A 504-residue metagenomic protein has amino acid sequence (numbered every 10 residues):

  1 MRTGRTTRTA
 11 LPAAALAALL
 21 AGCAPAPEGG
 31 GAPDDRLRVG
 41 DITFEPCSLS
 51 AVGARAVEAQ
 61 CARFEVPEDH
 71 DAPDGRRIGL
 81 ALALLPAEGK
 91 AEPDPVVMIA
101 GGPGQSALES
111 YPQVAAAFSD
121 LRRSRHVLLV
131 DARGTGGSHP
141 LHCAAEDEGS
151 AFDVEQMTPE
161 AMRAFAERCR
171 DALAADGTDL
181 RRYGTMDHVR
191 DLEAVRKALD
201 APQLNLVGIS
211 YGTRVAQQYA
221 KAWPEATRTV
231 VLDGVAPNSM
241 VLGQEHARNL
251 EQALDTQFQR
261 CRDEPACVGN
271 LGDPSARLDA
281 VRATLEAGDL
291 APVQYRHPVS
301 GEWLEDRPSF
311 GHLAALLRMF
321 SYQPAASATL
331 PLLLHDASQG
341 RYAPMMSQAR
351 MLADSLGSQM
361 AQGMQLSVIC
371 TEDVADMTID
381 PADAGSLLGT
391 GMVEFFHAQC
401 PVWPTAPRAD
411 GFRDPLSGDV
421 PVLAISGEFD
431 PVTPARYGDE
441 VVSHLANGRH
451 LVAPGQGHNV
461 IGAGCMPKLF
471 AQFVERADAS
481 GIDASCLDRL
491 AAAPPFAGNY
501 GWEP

Functional and structural regions predicted by a protein language model:
R2-P12: Bacterial N-terminal signal peptides that target proteins for export
A13-A17: Sec-dependent N-terminal signal peptides
L19-G22: C-terminal motif of bacterial Sec signal peptides marking the signal peptidase cleavage site
P25-S309, S367-P504: Gly/Pro-rich cap/lid or specificity-loop segments adjacent to the active site
D263-Q362: Alpha/beta-hydrolase-fold enzymes
